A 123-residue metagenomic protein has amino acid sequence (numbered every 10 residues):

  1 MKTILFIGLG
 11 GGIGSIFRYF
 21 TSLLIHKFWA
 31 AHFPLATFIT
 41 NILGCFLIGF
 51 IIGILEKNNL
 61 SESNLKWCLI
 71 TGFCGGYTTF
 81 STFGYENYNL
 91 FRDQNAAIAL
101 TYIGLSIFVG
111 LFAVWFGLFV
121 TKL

Functional and structural regions predicted by a protein language model:
M1-L123: Membrane-interface helix-loop junctions in multi-pass transporters/channels
